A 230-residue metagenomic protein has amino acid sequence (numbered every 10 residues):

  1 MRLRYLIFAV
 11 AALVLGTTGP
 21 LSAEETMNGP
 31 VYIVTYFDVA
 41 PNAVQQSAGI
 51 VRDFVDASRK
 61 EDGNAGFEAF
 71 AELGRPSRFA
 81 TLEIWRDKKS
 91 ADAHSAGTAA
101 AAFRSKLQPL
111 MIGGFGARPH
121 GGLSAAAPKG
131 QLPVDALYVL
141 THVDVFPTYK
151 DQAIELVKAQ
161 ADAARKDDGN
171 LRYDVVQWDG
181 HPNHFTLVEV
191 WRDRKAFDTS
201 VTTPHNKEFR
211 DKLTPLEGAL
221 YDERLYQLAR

Functional and structural regions predicted by a protein language model:
M1-R4: Positively charged n-region of N-terminal signal peptides that target proteins for export
I7-T17: Bacterial N-terminal signal peptides
S22-G29, E68-S77, A102-Y138, R172-H181 (+1 more regions): Glycine-rich beta-strand-turn "strand-cap" elements at beta-sheet edges
P30-D38, G66-S95, D135-D144, D174-V201: Short, well-ordered beta-strand segments in beta-rich or mixed alpha/beta enzyme and ligand-binding folds
A43-G66, A99-F103, Y149-L171, H205-F209: Short amphipathic alpha-helical segments
Q45, A93, D144, D151-I154 (+6 more regions): A beta-strand edge to alpha-helix "cap/lid" segment located at domain peripheries
S124-D179, T186-V190: A charged, solvent-exposed segment within the mature domains of Sec-exported extracytoplasmic proteins
